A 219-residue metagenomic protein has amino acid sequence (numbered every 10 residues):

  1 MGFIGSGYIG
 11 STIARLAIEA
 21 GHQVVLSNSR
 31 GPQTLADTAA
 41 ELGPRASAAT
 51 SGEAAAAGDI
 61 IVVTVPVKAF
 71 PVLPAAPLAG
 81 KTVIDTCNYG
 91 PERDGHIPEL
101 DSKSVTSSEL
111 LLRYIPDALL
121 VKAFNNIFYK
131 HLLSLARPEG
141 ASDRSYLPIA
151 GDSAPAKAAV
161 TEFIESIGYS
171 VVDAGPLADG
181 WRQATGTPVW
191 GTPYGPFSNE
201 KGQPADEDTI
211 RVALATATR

Functional and structural regions predicted by a protein language model:
M1-E41: NAD(P)+-binding Rossmann beta1-loop-alpha1 motif at the extreme N-terminus of oxidoreductases
Q23-V24, I60, S170: Residue-level detector of anion-binding/catalytic polar loops
L35, F70-P71, K157: Short, well-ordered alpha-helical microsegments
E41, R113-L120, N126, P138-V189 (+1 more regions): Internal alpha-helical scaffold of NAD(P)-dependent oxidoreductase catalytic cores
G43-G95: Rossmann-like NAD(P)-binding element
C87-P138: Rossmann-fold NAD(P)-binding glycine/threonine-rich loop
